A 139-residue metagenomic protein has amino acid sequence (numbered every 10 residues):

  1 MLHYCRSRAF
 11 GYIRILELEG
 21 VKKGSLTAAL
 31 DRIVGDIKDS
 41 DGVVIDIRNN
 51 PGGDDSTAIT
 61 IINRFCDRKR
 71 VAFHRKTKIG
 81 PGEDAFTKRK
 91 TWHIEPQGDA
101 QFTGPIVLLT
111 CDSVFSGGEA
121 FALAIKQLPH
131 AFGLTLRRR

Functional and structural regions predicted by a protein language model:
M1-G24: Short beta-strand/loop segment at the start of cytosolic alpha/beta domains
R8-F10, D39-V43, R68-R70, T103-P105 (+1 more regions): Loop/turn elements at helix/coil->beta-strand transitions in domains of secreted/extracellular proteins
I13, I45, F65, I106 (+1 more regions): Terminal peptide-recognition signature
I13-R14, D36-G52, L109: Short acidic catalytic loops
E17-E19, N49-P51, D112, R137-R138: A mature extracytoplasmic/lumenal domain signature
V21-D41: A short, well-ordered alpha-helical element
T27-V34, A58-I62, T103-I106, G118-A122 (+2 more regions): Extracytoplasmic/secreted envelope proteins and their assembly/folding machinery, especially bacterial periplasmic
G52-L109, S113: Gly/Ser/Thr-rich loop/hinge elements
